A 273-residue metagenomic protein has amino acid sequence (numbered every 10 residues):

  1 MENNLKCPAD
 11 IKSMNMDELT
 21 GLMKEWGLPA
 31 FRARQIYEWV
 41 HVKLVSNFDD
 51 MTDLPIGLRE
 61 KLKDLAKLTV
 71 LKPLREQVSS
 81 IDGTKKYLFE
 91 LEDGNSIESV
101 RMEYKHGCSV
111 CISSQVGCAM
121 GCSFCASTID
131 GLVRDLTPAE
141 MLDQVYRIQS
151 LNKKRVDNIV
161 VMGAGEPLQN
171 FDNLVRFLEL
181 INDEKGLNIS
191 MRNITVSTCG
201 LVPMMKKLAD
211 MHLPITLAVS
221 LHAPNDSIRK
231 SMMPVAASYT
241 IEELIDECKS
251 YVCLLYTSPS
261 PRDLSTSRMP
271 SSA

Functional and structural regions predicted by a protein language model:
M1-C108: Flexible, acidic/Gly-rich N-terminal and inter-domain linker regions that tether and position cofactor-handling modules
N95-I215, N225: Conserved Radical SAM active-site core
I129-G131, M232-A237: Short glycine-enriched, charge-decorated loop/helix-capping segments at active-site entrances that position
H222-I228: Short, basic/glycine-rich phosphate-binding loops at helix/coil junctions that contact nucleotide phosphates
V235-S250: Glycine-rich S-adenosyl-L-methionine
Y256-D263: Conserved small/polar residues in nucleotide/adenosyl-binding loops
S267-A273: Hydrophobic alpha-helical segments, chiefly the membrane-spanning helices and signal/signal-anchor peptides
